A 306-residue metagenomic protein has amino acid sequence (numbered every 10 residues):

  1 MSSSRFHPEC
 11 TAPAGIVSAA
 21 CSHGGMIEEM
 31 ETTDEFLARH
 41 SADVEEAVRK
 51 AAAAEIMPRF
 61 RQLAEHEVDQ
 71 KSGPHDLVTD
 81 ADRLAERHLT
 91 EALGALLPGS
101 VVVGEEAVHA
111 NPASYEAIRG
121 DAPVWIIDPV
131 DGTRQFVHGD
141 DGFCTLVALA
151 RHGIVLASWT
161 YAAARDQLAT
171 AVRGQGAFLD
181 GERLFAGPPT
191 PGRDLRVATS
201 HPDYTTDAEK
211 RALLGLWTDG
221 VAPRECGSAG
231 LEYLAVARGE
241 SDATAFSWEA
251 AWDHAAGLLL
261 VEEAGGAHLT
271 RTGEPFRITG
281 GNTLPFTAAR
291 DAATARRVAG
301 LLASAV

Functional and structural regions predicted by a protein language model:
M1-R5, C10, S18-C21: Low-acidity, Ser/Thr- and Arg-rich intrinsically disordered low-complexity segments
A19-V130: N-terminal subdomain of lithium-sensitive/metallo-dependent phosphomonoesterases centered on the IMPase/IPPase/PAP
I56, D82, L93, T133 (+5 more regions): Residue-level signal for inorganic ion chemistry
D69, G94, S114-I118, T160 (+3 more regions): Short secondary-structure boundary/capping segments
P98, D121-A122, G153-V155, G192-D194 (+1 more regions): Short coil/turn connectors at secondary-structure junctions
E116-F178: DPxDG-like acidic metal-binding loop motif
L179-D180, F185-A186: A structural micro-motif at secondary-structure boundaries
P188-V306: An extended, acidic
